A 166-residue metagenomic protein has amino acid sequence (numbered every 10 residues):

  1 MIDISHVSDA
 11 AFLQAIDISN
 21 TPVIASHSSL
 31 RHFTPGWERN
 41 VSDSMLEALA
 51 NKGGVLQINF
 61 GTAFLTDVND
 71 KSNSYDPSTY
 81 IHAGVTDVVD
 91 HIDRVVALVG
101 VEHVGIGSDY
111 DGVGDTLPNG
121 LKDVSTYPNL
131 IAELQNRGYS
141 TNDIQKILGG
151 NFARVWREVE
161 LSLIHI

Functional and structural regions predicted by a protein language model:
M1-I24, W37-K52, D87-E102: Histidine/acidic residue-rich metal-binding segments in metalloenzymes
I2, H27, L56, D109 (+1 more regions): Conserved, mostly hydrophobic/aromatic
S5-A10, S28-R31, G61-A63, D109-D111: Active-site beta-loop-alpha junctions enriched in small/polar residues
S42-N69: Aromatic-lined glycan-binding groove of carbohydrate-active enzymes
N59-F60, L98-L121: Short acidic/histidine-rich active-site segments
A83-T86, D90, N142-W156: C-terminal helical cap
L130-E133: Active-site neighborhood of glycoside hydrolase catalytic domains
I164-I166: Conserved small/polar residues in nucleotide/adenosyl-binding loops
